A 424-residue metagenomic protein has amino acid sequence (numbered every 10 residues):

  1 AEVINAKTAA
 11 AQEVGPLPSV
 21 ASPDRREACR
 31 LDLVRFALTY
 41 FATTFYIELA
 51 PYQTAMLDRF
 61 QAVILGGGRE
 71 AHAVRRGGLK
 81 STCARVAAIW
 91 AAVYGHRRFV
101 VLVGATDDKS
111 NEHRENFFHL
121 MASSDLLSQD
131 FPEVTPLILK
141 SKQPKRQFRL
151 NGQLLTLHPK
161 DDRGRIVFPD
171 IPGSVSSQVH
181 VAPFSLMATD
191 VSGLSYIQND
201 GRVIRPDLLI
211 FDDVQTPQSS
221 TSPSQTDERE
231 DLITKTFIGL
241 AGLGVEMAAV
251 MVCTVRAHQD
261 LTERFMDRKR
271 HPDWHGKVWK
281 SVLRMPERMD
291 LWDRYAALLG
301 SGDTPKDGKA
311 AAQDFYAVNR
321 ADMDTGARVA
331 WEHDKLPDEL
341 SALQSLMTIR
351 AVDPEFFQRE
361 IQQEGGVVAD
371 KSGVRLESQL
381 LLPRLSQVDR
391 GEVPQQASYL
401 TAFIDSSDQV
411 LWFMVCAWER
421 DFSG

Functional and structural regions predicted by a protein language model:
A1-G68, R390, Y399: N-terminal accessory segments
G67-V86: Walker A/P-loop
A84-G95: Walker A/P-loop NTP-binding motif
V103-T189: Conserved nucleotide-state-sensing and coupling region of NTP-binding domains
Q153-V167, P217-A397: Non-catalytic, compositionally simple segments
H180-L186, Q396-S407: Two-metal-ion RNase H-like nuclease active-site motif
D213-V214: Walker B catalytic acidic pair
Q362, V368-S372, S406-G424: Metal-dependent catalytic core segments for phosphate chemistry
